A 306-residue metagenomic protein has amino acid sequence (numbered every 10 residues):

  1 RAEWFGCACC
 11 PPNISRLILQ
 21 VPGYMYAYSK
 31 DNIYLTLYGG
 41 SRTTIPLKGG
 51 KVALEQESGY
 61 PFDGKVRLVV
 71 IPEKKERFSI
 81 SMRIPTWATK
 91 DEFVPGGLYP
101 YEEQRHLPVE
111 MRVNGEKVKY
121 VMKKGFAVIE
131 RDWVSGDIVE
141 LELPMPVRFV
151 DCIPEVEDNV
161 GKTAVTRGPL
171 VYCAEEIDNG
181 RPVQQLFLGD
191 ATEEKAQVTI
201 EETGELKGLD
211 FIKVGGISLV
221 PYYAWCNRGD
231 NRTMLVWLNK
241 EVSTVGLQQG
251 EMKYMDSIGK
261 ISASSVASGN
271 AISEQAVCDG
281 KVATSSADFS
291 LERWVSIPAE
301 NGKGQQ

Functional and structural regions predicted by a protein language model:
R1-I71, T89-V113, M122, F126 (+2 more regions): C-terminal beta-rich recognition modules with glycine/proline-rich loops and embedded aromatic residues
K74-I80, G302-Q305: Extended extracellular/luminal ectodomain segments enriched in beta-structured repeat modules
R83-W87: Short acidic, flexible loop segments centered on an aromatic residue
G246-Q305: Disordered, acidic Ser/Thr/Pro-rich linker "stalks" and the adjacent N-terminal cap of the next globular domain
